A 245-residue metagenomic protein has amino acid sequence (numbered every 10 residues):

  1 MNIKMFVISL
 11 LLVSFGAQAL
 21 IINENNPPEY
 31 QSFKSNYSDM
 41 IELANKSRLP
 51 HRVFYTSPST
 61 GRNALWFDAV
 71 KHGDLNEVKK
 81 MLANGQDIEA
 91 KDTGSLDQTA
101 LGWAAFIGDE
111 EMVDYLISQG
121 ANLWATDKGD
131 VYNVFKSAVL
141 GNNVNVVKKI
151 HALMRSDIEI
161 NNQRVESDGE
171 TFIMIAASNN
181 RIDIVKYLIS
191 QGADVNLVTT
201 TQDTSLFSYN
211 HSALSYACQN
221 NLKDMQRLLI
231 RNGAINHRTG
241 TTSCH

Functional and structural regions predicted by a protein language model:
M1-I21: Classical Sec-dependent N-terminal signal peptides that target proteins to the secretory pathway
L20-R62, C218-Q219, K223-H245: Ankyrin-repeat-protein effector appendages
S57-D68, K91-A100, T126-F135, N161-F172 (+2 more regions): Ankyrin-repeat boundary/"N-cap" motif
A64-K80: Alpha-helical segment of the N-proximal tetratricopeptide repeat
K79-I88, D114-N122, K149-E159, K186-D194 (+1 more regions): Ankyrin repeat domain, specifically the short helix-to-loop turn at the C-terminus of the second helix of each repeat
